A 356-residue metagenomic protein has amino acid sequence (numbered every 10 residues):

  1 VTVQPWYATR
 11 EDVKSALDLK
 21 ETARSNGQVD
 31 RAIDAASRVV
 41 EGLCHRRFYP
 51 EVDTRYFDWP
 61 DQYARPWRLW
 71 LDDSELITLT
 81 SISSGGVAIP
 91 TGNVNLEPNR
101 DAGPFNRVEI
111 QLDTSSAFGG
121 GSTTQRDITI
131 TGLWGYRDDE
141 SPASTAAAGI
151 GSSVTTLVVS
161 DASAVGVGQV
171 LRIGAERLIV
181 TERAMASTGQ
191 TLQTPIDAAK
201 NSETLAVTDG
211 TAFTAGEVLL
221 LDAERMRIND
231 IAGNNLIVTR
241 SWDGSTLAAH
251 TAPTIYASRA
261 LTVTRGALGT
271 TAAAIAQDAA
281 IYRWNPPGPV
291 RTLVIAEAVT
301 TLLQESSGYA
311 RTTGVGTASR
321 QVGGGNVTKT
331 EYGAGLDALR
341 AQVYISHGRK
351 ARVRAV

Functional and structural regions predicted by a protein language model:
T2-E11, L19-K20, S74, G121-S122 (+2 more regions): Short loop/turn elements at secondary-structure junctions
S25-C44, T317-T328: Amphipathic alpha-helical segments that form the core helices of the histone-fold
N26-G27, V52, D58, D72-D127 (+2 more regions): Extracellular/luminal ectodomains and secreted, surface-exposed scaffolds of diverse proteins
V39, I82, I130, A298: Structured, non-membrane catalytic/scaffold regions adjacent to prosthetic-group chemistry
F48-A64: Extracellular ectodomain segments of secreted/surface proteins
D72, I77-T80, T123, T129-I130 (+3 more regions): Autoprocessing Asn-cyclization modules and mimics
G86, A175, D222-A223, T317 (+1 more regions): Residue-level detection of beta-strand-connecting loop/turn positions
R126-Y136, Q277-P286: Short, hydrophobic/aromatic-enriched beta-strand segments in well-ordered soluble domains
